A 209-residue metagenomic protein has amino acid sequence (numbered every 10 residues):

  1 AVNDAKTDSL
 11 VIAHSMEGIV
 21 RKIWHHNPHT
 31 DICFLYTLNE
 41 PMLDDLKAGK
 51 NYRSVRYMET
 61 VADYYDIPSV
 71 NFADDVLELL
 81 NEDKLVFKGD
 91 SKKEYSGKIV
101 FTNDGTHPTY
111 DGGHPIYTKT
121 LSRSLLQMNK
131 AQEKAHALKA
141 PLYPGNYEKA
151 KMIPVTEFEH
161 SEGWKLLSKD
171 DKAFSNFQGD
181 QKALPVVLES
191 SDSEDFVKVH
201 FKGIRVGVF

Functional and structural regions predicted by a protein language model:
A1-K134, V187-F209: Alpha-helical cap/lid subdomain in secreted, periplasmic, or secretory-pathway luminal O-acyl-processing enzymes
K130-H200: Glycan-recognition and processing domains
